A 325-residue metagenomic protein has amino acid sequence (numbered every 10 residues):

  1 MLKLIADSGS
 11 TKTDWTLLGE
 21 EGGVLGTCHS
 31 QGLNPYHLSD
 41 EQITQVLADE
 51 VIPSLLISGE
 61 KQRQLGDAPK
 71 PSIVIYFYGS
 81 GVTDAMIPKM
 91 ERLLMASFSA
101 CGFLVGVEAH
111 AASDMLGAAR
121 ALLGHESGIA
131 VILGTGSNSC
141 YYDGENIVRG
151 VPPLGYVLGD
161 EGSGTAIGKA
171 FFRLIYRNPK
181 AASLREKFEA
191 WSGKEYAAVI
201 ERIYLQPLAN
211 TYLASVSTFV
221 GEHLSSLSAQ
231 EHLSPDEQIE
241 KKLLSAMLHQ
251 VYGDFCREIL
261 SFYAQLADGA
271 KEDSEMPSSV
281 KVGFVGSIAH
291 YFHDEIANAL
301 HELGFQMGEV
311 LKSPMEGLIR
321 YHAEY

Functional and structural regions predicted by a protein language model:
M1-P69, A100-C101, L122-I129, R173-Y325: ATP-binding/phosphotransfer module of carbohydrate and carboxylate kinases, centering on a glycine-rich
G9, T16, S80, L116 (+1 more regions): Anionic group-transfer/hydrolysis microenvironments
T16, V74-Y78, H110, A130: Short, conserved beta-strand segments within well-ordered enzyme catalytic domains that often line or immediately flank
L38, V46, Y78-A85: Alpha-helical substrate-recognition element adjacent to the catalytic core
K70-I75, G106-A109, S278-V282: Residue-level recognition of the N-termini of beta-strands and the immediately preceding loop/turn
Y76-T83, L133-G136, V280-A289: Glycine-rich beta-strand-to-loop/alpha-helix junction loops that act as flexible
T83-A182, E186: Phosphate-binding/catalytic loop of phosphoryl-transfer enzymes
